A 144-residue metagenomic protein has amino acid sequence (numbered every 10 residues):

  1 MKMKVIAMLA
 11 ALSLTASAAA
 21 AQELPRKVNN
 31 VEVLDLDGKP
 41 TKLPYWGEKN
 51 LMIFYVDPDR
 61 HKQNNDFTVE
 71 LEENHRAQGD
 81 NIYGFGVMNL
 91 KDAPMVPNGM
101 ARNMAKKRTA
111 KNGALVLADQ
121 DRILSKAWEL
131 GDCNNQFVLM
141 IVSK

Functional and structural regions predicted by a protein language model:
M1-A7: Bacterial N-terminal signal peptides that target proteins for export
A7-T15: Bacterial N-terminal signal peptides
A21-T41, K62, D66-F67: N-terminal "domain-start" segment that seeds a small globular fold
K42-N65: Short active-site neighborhood of thiol/selenol oxidoreductases, capturing the structured segment around
E48-L51, G79-Y83, K111-G113, Q136: Loop/turn elements at helix/coil->beta-strand transitions in domains of secreted/extracellular proteins
H61-T109: Structural microenvironment flanking redox-active thiols in thiol-disulfide oxidoreductases
F85-V87, R102-N135: Short, internal strand/loop/helix patches that form the active-site neighborhood or redox-interaction surface
Q136-K144: A short, hydrophobic beta-strand/beta-hairpin element that forms part of a small beta-sheet core
